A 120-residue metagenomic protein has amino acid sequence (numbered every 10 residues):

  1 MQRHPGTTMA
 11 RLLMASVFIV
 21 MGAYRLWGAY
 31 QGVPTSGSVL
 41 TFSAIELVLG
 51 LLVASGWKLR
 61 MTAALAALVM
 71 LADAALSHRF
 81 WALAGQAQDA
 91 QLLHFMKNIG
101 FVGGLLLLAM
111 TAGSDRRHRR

Functional and structural regions predicted by a protein language model:
M1-G32, V39-A44, V48, S55-R120: Extended, low-polarity transmembrane helix blocks
